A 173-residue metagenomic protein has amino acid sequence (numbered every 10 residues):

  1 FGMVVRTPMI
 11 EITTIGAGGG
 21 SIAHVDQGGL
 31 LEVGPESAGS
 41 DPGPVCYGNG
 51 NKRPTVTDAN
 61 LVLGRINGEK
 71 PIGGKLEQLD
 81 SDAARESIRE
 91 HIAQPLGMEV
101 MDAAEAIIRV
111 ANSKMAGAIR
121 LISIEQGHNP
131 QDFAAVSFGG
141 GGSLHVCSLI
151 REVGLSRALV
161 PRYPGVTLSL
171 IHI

Functional and structural regions predicted by a protein language model:
F1-L31, R151-L159: Phosphate/diphosphate-binding loops
E11, G18-D82: Mobile "lid/hinge" segments at catalytic clefts and subdomain interfaces of large enzymes
G64-G74, S87-A106, H128: Gly-rich Lys/Arg/Thr-decorated short loops/hinges at beta-loop-alpha junctions or inter-strand turns that position
H91, P95, A106-Q131: Phosphate/ATP-binding catalytic cores across multiple sugar-kinase/actin-like superfamilies, primarily ASKHA
V110-K114, F133-S148: Glycine-rich phosphate-binding loops at beta-strand->alpha-helix junctions
I119, G142-C147, V166-S169: Short glycine/serine/threonine-rich phosphate/pyrophosphate-binding segments that cradle anionic phosphate groups
I171-I173: Conserved small/polar residues in nucleotide/adenosyl-binding loops
